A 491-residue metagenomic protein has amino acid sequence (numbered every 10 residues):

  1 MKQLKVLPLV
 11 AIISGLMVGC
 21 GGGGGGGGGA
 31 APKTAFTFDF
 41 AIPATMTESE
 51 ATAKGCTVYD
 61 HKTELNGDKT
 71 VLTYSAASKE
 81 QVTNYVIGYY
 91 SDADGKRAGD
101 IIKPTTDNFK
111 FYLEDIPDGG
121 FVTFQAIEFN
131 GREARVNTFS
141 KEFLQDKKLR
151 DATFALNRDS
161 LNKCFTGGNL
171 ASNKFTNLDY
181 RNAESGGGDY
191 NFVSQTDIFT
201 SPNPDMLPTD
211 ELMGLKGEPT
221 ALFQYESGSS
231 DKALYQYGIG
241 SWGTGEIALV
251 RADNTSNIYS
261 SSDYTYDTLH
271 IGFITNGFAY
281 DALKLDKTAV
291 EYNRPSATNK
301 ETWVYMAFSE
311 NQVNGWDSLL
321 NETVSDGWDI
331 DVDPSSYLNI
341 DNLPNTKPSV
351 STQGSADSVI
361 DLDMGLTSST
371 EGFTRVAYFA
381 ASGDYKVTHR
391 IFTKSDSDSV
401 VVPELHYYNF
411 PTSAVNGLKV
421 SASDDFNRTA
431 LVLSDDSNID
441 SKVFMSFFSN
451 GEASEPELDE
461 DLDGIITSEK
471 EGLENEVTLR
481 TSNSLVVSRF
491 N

Functional and structural regions predicted by a protein language model:
M1-P8: Bacterial N-terminal signal peptides that target proteins for export
L16-G19: C-terminal motif of bacterial Sec signal peptides marking the signal peptidase cleavage site
G21-G24: Bacterial signal peptide processing site
G28-S349, E474-F490: Preference for solvent-exposed, low-hydrophobicity sequence contexts
E80-Y85, T265-T275, G365-V387, P411-D425 (+1 more regions): Solvent-exposed loop/turn segments flanking beta-strands in beta-repeat/beta-sandwich domains
P104-N108, K394-V401: Short, solvent-exposed loop/turn segments in extracellular or other extracytoplasmic domains
T352-T370, V400-F410: Conserved aromatic anchor
D398-V477: C-terminal structured domain segments
